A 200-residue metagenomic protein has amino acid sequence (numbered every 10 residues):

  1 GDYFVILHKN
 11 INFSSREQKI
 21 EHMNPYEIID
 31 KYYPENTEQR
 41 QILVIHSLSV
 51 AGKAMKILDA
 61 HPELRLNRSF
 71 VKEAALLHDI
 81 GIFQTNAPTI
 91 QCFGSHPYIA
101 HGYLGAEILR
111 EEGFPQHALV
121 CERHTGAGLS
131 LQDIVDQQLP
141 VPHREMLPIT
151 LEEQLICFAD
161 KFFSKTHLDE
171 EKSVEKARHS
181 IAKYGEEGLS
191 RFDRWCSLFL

Functional and structural regions predicted by a protein language model:
I6-N12, K19: Short, positively charged and aromatic/hydrophobic N-terminal segments
H22-K31, K56, E170, V174: Active-site hotspot residues in diverse enzymes, especially metal/ion-binding acidic/histidine motifs
N24-H46, T85-F93: Active-site flanking loop/helix segments enriched in acidic
D30, A51, M55-L58, G105-R110 (+1 more regions): Amphipathic alpha-helical segments within well-ordered protein domains
P34, E63-E170, V174: Divalent metal-dependent catalytic cores for phosphoryl transfer on phosphate-bearing substrates
E38-L66: N-terminal-biased segments
A182-L200: Charged phosphate-binding loop/patch that engages nucleotide di/tri-phosphates or the phosphate backbone of nucleic
